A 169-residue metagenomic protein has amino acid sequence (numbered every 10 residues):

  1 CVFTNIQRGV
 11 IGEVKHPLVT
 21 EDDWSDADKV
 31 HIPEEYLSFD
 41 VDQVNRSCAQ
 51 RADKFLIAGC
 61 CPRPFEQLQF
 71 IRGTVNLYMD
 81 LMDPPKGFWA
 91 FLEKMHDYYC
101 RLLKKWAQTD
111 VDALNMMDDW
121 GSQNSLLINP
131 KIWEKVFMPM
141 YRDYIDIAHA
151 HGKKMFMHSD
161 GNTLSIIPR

Functional and structural regions predicted by a protein language model:
C1-F3, L56-I57: Short low-polarity hydrophobic stretches
V2-C48: A gly/proline- and charged-residue-enriched helix-loop-helix capping module
K29-P168: Active-site loop segments of alpha/beta catalytic cores
